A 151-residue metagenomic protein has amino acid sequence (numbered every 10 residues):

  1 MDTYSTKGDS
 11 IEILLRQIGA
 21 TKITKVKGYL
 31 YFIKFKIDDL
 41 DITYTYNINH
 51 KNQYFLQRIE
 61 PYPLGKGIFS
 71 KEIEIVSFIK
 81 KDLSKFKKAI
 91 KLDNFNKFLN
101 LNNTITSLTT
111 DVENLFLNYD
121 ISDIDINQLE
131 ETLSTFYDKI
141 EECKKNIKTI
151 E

Functional and structural regions predicted by a protein language model:
M1-G19: N-terminal, leucine/charged-rich tether regions that mediate assembly and partner docking in large macromolecular
M1-T6, D138-E151: Short acidic DE-rich linear segments
D9-L14, E74, S107, Q128: Exposed alpha-helical structural elements
L14-Q17, F78, T132, K139: Residues that form generic nucleotide/phosphate-binding pockets
Q17-A20, K81, K85, E142 (+1 more regions): A structural signal for alpha-helix termini and helix-coil/disorder junctions
I18-Y54: Amphipathic, interaction-prone secondary-structure segments
I42-K85: Intrinsically disordered, low-complexity regulatory segments enriched in Ser/Thr/Pro and charged residues
I90-C143: Charged/polar low-complexity intrinsically disordered segments, enriched in acidic residues
